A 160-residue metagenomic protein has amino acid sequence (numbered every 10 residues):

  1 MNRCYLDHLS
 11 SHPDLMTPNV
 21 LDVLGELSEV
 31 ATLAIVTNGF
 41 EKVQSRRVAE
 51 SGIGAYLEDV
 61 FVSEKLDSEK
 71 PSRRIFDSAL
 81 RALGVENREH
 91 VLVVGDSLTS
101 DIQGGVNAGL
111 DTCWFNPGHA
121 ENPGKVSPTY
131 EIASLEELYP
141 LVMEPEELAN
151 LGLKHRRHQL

Functional and structural regions predicted by a protein language model:
M1-D22: Metal-dependent phosphoesterase signature
L21, G25, T32-L160: Asp-based, Mg2+/Mn2+-dependent phosphohydrolase catalytic module
